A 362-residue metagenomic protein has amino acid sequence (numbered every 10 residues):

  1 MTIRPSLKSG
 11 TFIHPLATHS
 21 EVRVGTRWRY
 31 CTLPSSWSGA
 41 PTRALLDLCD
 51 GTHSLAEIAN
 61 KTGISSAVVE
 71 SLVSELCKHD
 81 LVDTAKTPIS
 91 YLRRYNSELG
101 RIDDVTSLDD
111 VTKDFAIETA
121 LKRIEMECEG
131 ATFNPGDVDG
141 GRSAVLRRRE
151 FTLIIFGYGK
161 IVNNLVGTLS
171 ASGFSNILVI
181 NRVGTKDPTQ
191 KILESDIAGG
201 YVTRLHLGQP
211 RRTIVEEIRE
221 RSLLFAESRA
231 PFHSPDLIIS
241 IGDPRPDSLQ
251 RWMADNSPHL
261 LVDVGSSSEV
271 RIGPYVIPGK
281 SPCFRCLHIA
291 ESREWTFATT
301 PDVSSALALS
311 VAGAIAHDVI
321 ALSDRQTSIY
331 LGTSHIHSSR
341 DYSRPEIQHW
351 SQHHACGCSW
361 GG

Functional and structural regions predicted by a protein language model:
M1-G362: Adenine nucleotide-associated cytosolic modules
